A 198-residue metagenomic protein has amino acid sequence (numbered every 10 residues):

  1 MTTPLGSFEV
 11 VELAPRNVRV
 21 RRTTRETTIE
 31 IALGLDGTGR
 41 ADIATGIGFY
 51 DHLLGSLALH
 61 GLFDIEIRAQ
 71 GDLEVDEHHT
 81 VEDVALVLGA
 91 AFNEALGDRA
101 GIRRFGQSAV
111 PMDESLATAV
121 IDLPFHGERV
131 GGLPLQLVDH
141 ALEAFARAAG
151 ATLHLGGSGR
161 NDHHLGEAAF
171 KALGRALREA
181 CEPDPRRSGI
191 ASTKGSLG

Functional and structural regions predicted by a protein language model:
T2-G198: Structural preference for solvent-exposed beta-strand-turn elements and adjacent flexible terminal/loop segments within
